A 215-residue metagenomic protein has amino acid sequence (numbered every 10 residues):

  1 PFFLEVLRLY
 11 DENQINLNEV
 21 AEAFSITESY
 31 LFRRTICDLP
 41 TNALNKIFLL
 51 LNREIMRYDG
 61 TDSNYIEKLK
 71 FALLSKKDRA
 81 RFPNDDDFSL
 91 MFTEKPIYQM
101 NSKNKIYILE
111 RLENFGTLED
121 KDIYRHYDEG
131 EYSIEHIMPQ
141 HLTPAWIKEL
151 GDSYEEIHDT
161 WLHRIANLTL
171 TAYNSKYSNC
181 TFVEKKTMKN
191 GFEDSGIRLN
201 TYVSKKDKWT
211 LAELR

Functional and structural regions predicted by a protein language model:
P1-L109: A cross-family structural signal marking well-folded subdomains
I66-V203, D207: Betabetaalpha-Me/HNH-type nuclease active-site subdomain
L214-R215: Short flanking/linker segments adjacent to small metal-binding domains or redox-active Cys/His motifs
